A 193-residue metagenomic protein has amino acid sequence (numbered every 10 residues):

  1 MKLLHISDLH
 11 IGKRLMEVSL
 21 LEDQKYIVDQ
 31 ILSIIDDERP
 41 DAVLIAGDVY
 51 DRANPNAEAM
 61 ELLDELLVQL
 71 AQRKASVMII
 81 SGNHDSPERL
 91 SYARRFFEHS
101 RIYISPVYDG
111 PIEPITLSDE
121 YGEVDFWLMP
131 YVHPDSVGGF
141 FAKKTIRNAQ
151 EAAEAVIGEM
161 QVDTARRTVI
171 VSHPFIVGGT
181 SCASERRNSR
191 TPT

Functional and structural regions predicted by a protein language model:
M1-V68, Q72: N-terminal active-site segment of His-dependent metallophosphoesterases
K2, D41, S76, E123-D125 (+1 more regions): Residues at the starts of beta-strands that form the adenosine-phosphate
K2, K13, K25, K74 (+3 more regions): Context-gated lysine
D8, G12, P40-E58, K74-E88 (+1 more regions): Active-site neighborhood of divalent metal-dependent phosphoester/pyrophosphate hydrolases
R14-M16, G47-L66, S81-R101, P106 (+1 more regions): Metal-dependent catalytic neighborhoods of phosphoester/phosphodiester hydrolases
D85-T193: His/Asp/Glu-rich metal-coordinating catalytic cores of metallo-dependent phosphodiesterases/hydrolases acting on
